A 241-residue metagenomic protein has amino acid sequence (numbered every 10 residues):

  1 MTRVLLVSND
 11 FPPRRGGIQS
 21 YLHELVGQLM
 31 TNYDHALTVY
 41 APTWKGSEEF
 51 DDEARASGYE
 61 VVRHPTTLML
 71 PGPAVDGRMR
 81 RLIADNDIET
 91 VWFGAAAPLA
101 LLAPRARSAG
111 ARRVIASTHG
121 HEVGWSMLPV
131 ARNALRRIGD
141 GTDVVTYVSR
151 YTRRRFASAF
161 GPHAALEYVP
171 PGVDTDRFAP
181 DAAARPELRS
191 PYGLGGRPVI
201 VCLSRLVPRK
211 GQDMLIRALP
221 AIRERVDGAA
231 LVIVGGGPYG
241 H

Functional and structural regions predicted by a protein language model:
M1-G46, D51-E60, D140: N-terminal subdomain of nucleotide-sugar transferases
V4, T90, R105-G124, T146 (+1 more regions): Active-site proximal beta-strand in glycosyltransferases
V7, T146, L194-K210, I216-L219 (+1 more regions): Conserved donor-binding/catalytic core segment of Leloir-type glycosyltransferases
F50-E53, A183-E187, A221, R225-V226 (+1 more regions): Short, structured helix-loop element that forms part of the nucleotide-activated donor/catalytic region
A74-G77, G110-I115, G120-G141, R154 (+1 more regions): Nucleotide-sugar donor phosphate/pyrophosphate-binding loop at the beta->alpha transition of glycosyltransferases
F93-L99: Short His-centered aromatic/hydrophobic patch
Y151, G172: Carbohydrate-associated surface elements
A179-L194: A short helix/loop element that forms part of the nucleotide-sugar donor recognition site in Leloir-type
